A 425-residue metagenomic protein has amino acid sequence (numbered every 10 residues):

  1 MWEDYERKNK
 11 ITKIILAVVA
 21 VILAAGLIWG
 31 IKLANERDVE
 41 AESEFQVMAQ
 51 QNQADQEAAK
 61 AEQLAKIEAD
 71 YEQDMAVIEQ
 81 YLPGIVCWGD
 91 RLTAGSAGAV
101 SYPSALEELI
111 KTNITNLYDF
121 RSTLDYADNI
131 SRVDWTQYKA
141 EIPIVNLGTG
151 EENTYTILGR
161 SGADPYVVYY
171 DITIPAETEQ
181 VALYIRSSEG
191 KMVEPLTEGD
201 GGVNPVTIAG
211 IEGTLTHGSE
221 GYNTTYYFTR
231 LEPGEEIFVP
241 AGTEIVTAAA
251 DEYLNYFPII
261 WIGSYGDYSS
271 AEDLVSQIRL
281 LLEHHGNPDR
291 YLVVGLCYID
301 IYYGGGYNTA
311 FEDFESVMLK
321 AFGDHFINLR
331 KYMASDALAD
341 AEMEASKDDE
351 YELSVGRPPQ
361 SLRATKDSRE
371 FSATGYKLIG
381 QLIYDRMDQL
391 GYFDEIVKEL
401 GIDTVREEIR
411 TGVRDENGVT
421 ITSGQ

Functional and structural regions predicted by a protein language model:
M1-E68: Gram-positive cell-envelope targeting signals
D38-Q46, Q50, H284-N287, C297-A337: Substrate-gating cap/lid alpha-helix
N52-L254: Serine-esterase "nucleophile elbow" of acetyl-processing enzymes
G84-T93, P143-G148, Y256-I262, R290-G295 (+2 more regions): Structural recognition of the beta-strand scaffold that forms the well-ordered cores of secreted hydrolase catalytic
I85, G98, I144, I157 (+1 more regions): Histidine-centered active-site loop/cap adjacent to the catalytic His in serine esterases/O-acetyl transfer systems
K111-T115, G159-Y166, G263, E283-N287 (+3 more regions): Sec-exported extracytoplasmic/periplasmic mature domains
I260-L274, L296-G306, D367: Surface-exposed cleft-lining segments at the edges of enzyme active sites
E272-L280, N308-E312: Charged helix-capping and loop-helix junction motifs
